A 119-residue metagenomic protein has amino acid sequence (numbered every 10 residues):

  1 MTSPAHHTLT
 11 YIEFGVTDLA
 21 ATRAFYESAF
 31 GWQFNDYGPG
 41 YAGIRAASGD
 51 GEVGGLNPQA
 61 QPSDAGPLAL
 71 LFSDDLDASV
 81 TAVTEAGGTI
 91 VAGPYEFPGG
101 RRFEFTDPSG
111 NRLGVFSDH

Functional and structural regions predicted by a protein language model:
M1-A5, F14, G88-H119: Vicinal oxygen chelate
M1-R23, D50-G51, P67-A69, H119: N-terminal beta-strand motif that seeds the catalytic metal site of vicinal oxygen chelate
L9-T17, Q59-T84, R101-T106: Vicinal oxygen chelate
T22-Y26, V83, G110: Conserved active-site tyrosine of GNAT-family acetyltransferases
G31-Y37, T89-P94: Short secondary-structure junctions
W32-G66, L113-S117: Conserved short beta-strand elements that form part of the metal-binding/catalytic scaffold of enzyme active sites
G49-E52, A86, P108: Short, ordered coil/turn segments that flank beta-strands lining enzyme active or ligand-binding pockets
V53, P62, D77, I90-V91: Mobile acidic interaction elements
